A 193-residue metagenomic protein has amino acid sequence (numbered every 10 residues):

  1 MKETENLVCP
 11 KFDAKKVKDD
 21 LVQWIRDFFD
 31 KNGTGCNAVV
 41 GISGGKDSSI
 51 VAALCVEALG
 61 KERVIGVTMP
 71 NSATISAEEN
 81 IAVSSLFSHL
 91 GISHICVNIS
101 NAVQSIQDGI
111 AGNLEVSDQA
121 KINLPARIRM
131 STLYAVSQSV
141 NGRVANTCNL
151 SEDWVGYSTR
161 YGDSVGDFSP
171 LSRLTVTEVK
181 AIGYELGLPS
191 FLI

Functional and structural regions predicted by a protein language model:
M1-S158: ATP-dependent adenylation/nucleotidyltransferase module used to activate substrates
N149-I193: Mid-to-C-terminal catalytic subdomains of enzymes that bind/position adenosyl phosphate moieties or nucleic-acid
